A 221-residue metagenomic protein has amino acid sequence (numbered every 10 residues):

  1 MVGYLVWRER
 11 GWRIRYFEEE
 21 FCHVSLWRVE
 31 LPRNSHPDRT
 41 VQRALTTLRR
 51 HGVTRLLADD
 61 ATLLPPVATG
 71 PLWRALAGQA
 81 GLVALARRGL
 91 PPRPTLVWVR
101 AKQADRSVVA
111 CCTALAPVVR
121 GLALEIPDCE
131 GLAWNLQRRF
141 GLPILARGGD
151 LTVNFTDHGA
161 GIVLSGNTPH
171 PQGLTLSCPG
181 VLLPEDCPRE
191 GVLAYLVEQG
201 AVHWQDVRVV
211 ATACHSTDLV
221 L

Functional and structural regions predicted by a protein language model:
M1-V2, R8, V118-G121: An N-terminal assembly and electron-transfer interface module characteristic of large anaerobic redox and radical
L5-A61: Metallocofactor- and cofactor-centric catalytic cores in central/energy metabolism, strongly enriched
W7-F21, E30, P169-L221: Adenosine-phosphate binding glycine-rich loop
L31-N34, A58-A61, V99-Q103, E125-D128 (+3 more regions): Structural motif
R50-T54, V119, A160: Short, high-confidence coil segments that cap the C-terminus of an alpha-helix and link into the following beta-strand
P65-V83: A glycine-rich, Thr/Ser-enriched phosphate-binding loop motif common to dinucleotide/cofactor-binding enzymes
R88-L151: Glycine-rich phosphate/diphosphate-binding loop of Rossmann-like nucleotide-binding domains
F140-G191: Rossmann-like adenosine-cofactor binding region
